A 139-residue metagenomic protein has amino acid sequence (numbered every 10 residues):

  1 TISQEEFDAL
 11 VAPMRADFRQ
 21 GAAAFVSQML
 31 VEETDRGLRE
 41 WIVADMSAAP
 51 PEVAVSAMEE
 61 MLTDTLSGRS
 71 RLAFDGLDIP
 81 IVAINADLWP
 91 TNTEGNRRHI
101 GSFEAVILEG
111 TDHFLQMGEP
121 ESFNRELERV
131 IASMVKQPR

Functional and structural regions predicted by a protein language model:
T1, A48, F114-M117: A short, basic/aromatic alpha-helical/loop segment that forms part of the nucleotidyl-sugar donor-binding site
T1-D45, E52-L62, L66-G68: Helix-rich cap/lid subdomain of alpha/beta-hydrolase
T1-E5, N96-H99, P120-F123: Short, glycine/charged-enriched secondary-structure capping and boundary segments
M29-E33, I100, V135: A broad structural signal for alpha-helix termini and local helix breaks/kinks
E33, W89-T93, L127-S133: A general structural signal for short secondary-structure boundary/capping elements
D35-R36, S47-I107: Conserved serine/cysteine hydrolase catalytic core
G101-R139: Catalytic active-site module of serine/aspartate enzymes centered on a nucleophile-bearing elbow/loop
